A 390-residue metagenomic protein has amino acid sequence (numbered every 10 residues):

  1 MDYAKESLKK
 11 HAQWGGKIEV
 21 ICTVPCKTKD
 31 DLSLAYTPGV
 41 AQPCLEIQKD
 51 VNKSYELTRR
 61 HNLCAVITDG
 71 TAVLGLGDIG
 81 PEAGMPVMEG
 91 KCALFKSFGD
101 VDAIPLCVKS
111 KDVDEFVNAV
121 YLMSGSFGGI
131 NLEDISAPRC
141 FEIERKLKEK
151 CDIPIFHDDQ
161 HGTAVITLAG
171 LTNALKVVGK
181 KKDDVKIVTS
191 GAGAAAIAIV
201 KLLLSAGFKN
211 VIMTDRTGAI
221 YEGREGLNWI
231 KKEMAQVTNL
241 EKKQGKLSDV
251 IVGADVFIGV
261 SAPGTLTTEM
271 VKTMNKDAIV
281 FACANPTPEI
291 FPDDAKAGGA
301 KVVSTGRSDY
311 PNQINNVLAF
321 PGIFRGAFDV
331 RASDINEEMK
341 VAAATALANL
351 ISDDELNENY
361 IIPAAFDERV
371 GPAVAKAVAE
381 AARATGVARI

Functional and structural regions predicted by a protein language model:
M1-I155, A375, A381, T385-R389: N-terminal ligand-binding/catalytic initiation module
A12, Y55-R60, K96-S97, L122-S124 (+8 more regions): Solvent-exposed alpha-helices and their adjacent loops that cap or buttress functional pockets in soluble metabolic
D69-T71, I79, V108-K109, D134-A137 (+5 more regions): Short, ordered loop/turn segments at secondary-structure junctions
L74, I79-K96, H157, H161 (+1 more regions): Glycine-rich phosphate/diphosphate-binding loop of Rossmann-like nucleotide-binding domains
P105, N131-D134, I155-D158, T189 (+5 more regions): General beta-strand structural signal in soluble alpha/beta enzymes
D158-D159, V178, A282-I390: Adenosine-phosphate binding glycine-rich loop
M234-K301, R307-D309: Rossmann-like adenosine-cofactor binding region
